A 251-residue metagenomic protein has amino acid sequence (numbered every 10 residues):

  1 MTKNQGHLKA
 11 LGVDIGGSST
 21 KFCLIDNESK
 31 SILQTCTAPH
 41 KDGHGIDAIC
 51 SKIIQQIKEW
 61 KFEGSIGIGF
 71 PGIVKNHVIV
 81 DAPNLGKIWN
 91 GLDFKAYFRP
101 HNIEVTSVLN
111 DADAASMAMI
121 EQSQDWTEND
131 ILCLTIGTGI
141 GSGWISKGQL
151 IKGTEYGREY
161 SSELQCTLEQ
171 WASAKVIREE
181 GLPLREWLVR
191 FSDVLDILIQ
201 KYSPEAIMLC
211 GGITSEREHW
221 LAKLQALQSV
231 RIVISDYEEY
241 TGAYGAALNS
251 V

Functional and structural regions predicted by a protein language model:
K3-F70: Conserved phosphate-binding loops in N-terminal lobes of ATP-dependent enzymes of the actin/Hsp70/sugar-kinase
K9, C23-D26, L33-C36, H44-I46 (+4 more regions): Glycine/GP-enriched mid-protein hinge/lid loop-to-helix segment characteristic of carbohydrate kinases
D14, G67-P71, L109, C133-G139 (+1 more regions): Short beta-strand segments
T20, I73-K75, G139-G143, T214: Short, acidic Gly/Pro/Ser/Thr-rich loop/turn segments
L33, K87, K152-T154, Q228-S235: Short hydrophobic/aromatic-enriched beta-strand-loop microsegments
C36-K61, L164-A247: Adenine-nucleotide phosphate-binding core of ATP-dependent small-molecule kinases
D42-Q55, F62-I66, I73-D130, E218-R231: Glycine-rich phosphate-binding loop and adjoining helix at the ATP-binding site of ATP-dependent phosphoryl-transfer
S116-M119, A243-S250: Buried hydrophobic packing segments
